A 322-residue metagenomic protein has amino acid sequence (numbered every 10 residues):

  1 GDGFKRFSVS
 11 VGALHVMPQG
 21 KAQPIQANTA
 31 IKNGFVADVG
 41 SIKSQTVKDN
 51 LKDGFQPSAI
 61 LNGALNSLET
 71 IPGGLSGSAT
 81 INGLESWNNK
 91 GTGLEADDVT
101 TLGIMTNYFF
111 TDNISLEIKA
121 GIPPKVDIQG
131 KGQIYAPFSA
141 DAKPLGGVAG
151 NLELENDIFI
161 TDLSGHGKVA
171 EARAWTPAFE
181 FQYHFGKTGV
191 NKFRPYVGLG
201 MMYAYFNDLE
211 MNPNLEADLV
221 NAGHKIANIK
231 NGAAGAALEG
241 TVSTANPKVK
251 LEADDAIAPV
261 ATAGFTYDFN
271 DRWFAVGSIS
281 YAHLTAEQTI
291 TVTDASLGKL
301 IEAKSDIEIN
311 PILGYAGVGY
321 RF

Functional and structural regions predicted by a protein language model:
D2-M17, P311: Transmembrane beta-strand segments of Gram-negative outer membrane beta-barrel proteins
F4, D97-T101, F109: Short, surface-exposed loop/turn motifs at beta-strand boundaries within globular domains
F4, T111, P123, G186-V190 (+1 more regions): Outer-membrane beta-barrel channels and translocator barrels
V11, I104-D112, P177-F185, L199-M201 (+3 more regions): Residues on the lipid-exposed face of transmembrane beta-strands in outer-membrane beta-barrel proteins
H15, A120-I122, I279-Y281: A mature extracytoplasmic/lumenal domain signature
A22-A30, F35-Q45, G63-D98, P124-T176 (+3 more regions): Extracellular/periplasm-exposed beta-strand and loop segments of Gram-negative cell-envelope proteins, dominated by
L51-S67: Short, intrinsically disordered low-complexity segments
I114-L116, W273-A275: Repeated loop/turn-to-beta-strand initiation elements of outer-membrane beta-barrel proteins
